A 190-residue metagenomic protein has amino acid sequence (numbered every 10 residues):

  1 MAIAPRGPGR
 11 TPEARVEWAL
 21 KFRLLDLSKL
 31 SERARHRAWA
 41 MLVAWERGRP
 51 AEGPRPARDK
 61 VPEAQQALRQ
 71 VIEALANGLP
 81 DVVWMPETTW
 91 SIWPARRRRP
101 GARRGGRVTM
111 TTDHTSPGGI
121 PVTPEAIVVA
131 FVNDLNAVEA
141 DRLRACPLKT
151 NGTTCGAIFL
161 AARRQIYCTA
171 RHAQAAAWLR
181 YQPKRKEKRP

Functional and structural regions predicted by a protein language model:
M1-L160, R189-P190: Short helix-coil boundary/hinge micro-motifs
A161-A176: Cysteine-rich micro-motifs
Q174-K188: Short metal-binding segments enriched for Cys and/or His
